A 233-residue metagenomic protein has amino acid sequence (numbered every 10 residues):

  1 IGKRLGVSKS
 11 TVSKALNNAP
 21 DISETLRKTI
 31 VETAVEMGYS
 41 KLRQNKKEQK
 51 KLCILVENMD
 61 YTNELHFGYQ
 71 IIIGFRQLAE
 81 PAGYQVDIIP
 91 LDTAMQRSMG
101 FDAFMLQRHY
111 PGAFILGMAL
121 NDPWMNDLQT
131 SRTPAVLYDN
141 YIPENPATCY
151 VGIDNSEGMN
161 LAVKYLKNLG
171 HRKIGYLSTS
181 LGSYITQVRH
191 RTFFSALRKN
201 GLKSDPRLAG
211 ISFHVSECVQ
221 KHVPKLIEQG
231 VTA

Functional and structural regions predicted by a protein language model:
I1-E48: N-terminal helix-turn-helix DNA-binding module of bacterial transcription factors
N17, N58-N63, D92-T93, T179-Y184: Short histidine/acidic/glycine/proline-rich micro-motifs that form metal- and phosphate-coordinating active-site loops
L26, F67-G68, W124, I185-R189: Residues at alpha-helix caps and immediate loop-helix transition turns in enzyme cores, especially N- and C-cap
E36-K41, C53-E57, I71-V86, T130-L137 (+1 more regions): Bacterial carbohydrate/catabolite-sensing allosteric modules
N45-E64: Interdomain hinge and pocket-entrance segments immediately C-terminal to HTH DNA-binding domains
R76-L120: Central regulatory/effector-binding core of bacterial HTH transcription factors
R97-D102, P123-W124, C218-H222: Short acidic active-site motifs
N121-T130: Active-site-adjacent beta->alpha loops and helix N-cap segments on the catalytic face of soluble alpha/beta enzymes
